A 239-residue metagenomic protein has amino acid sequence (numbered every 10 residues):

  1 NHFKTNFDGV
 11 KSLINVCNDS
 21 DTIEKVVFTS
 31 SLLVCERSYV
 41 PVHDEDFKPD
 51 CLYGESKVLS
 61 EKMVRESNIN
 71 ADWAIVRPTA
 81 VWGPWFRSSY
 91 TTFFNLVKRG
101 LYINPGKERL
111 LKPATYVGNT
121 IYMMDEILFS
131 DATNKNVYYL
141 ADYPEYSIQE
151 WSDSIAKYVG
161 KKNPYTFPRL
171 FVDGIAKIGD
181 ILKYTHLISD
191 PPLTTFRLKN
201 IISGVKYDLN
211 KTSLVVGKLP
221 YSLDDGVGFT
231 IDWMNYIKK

Functional and structural regions predicted by a protein language model:
K11-L52, A74: Conserved Rossmann-fold NAD(P)-dependent oxidoreductase catalytic core, especially the SDR/UDP-sugar
C35-E36, C51, A74-T92: Flexible, glycine-rich beta-alpha linker
D50-V76: Active-site Tyr-X1-5-Lys
G83, P105-L110, Y138-E145, A156-Y158 (+2 more regions): Glycine-rich Rossmann NAD(P)(H)-binding loop
F86-T92, G106-F129, K135-Y139: Substrate-positioning beta->alpha
V117, D153, K177-L219: Conserved C-terminal active-site "lid" loop/helix of NAD(P)H-dependent oxidoreductases that clamps the redox cofactor
I127-P192, Y221-L223, V227-I231, I237-K239: Mid/C-terminal beta-alpha module of Rossmann-like enzyme folds, strongest in SDR-family dehydrogenases/epimerases
